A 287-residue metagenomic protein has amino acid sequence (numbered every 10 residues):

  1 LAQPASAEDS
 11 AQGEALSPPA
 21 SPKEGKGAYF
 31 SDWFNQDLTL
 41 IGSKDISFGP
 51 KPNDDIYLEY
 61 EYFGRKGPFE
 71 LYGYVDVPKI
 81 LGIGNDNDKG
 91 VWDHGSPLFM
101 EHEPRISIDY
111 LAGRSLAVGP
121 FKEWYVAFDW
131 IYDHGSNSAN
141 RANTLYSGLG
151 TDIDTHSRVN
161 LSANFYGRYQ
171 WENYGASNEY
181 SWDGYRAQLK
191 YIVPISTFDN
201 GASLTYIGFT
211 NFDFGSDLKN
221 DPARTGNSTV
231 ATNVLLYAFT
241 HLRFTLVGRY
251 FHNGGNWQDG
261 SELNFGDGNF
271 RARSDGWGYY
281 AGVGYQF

Functional and structural regions predicted by a protein language model:
L1-S31, Q286: Cleavable N-terminal export/targeting peptides
P22-F34, F63-G73, I108-Y125, I153-S162 (+2 more regions): Short loop/turn motifs that connect adjacent beta-strands in outer-membrane beta-barrel proteins
L38-G42, G73-V77, V126-Y132, A163-Y169 (+2 more regions): Transmembrane beta-barrel strands of outer-membrane/channel proteins
K51-D55, D93-F99, G119-F121, S138-T144 (+4 more regions): Transmembrane beta-barrel outer-membrane domains
Y60-G64, H102-I108, S147-I153, F165 (+3 more regions): Residues on the lipid-exposed face of transmembrane beta-strands in outer-membrane beta-barrel proteins
Y74-S136, R224-S228, N256-R273: Surface-exposed loop and membrane-interface regions of Gram-negative outer-membrane beta-barrel proteins
N164-H241, H252-D259, F287: Outer-membrane beta-barrel transmembrane domain signature
R273-F287: Outer-membrane beta-barrel "beta-signal"
